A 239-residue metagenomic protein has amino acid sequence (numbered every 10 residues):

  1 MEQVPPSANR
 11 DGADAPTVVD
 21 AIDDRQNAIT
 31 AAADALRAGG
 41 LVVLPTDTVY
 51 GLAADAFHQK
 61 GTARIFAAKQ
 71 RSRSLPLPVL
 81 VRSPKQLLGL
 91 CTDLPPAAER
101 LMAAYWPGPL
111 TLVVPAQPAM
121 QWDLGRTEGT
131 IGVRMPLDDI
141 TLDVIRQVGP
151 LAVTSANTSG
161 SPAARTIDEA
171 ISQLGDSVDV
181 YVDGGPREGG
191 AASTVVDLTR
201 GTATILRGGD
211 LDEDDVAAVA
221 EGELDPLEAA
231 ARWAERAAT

Functional and structural regions predicted by a protein language model:
M1-T239: Active-site-adjacent structural elements in enzyme catalytic cores
